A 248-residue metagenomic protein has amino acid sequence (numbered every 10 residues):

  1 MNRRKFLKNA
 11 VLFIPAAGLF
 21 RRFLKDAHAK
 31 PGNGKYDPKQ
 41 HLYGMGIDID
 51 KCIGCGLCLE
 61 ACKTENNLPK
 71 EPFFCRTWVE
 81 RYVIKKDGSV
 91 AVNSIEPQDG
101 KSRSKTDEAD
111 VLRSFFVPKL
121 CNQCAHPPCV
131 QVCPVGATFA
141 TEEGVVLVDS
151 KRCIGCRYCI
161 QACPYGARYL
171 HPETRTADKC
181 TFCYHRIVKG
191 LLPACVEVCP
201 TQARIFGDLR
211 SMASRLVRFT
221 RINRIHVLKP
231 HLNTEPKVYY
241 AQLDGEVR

Functional and structural regions predicted by a protein language model:
M1-R248: Non-ligating segments of multi-cofactor redox enzymes
